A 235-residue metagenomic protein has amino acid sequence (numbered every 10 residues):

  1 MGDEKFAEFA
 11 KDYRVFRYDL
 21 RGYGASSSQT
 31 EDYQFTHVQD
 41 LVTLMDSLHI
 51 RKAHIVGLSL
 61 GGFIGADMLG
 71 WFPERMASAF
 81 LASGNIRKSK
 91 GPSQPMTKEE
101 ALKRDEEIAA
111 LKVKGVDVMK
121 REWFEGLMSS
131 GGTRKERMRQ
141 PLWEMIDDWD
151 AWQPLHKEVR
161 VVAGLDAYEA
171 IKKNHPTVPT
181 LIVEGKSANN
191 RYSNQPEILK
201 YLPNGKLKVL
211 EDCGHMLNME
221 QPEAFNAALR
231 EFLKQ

Functional and structural regions predicted by a protein language model:
M1-F6: The serine-hydrolase catalytic nucleophile loop
A7-A10, F16-V56, L60, A227: Active-site loop/oxyanion-hole signature of alpha/beta-hydrolase fold enzymes
L20-G24, I86, G214-L217: Alpha/beta-hydrolase active-site loop signature
I64-M68: Hydrolases whose catalytic domains are alpha/beta-hydrolase-1, hotdog thioesterase, or metallo-beta-lactamase-like
G70-W71, A77-K112: Flexible "cap/lid" loop of the alpha/beta hydrolase fold
G91-M96, A110-N174: Conserved alpha/beta-hydrolase catalytic His-Asp/Glu region
A151-K200, K206: Conserved serine/cysteine hydrolase catalytic core
N204-Q235: Catalytic active-site module of serine/aspartate enzymes centered on a nucleophile-bearing elbow/loop
